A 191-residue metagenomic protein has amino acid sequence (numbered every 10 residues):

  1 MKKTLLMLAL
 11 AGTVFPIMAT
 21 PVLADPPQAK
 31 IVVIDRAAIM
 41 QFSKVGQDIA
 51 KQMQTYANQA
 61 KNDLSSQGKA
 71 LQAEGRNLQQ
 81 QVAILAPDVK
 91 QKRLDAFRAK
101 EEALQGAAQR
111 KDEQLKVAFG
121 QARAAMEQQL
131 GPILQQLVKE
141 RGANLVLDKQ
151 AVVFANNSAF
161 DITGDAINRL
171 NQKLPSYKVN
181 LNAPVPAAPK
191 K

Functional and structural regions predicted by a protein language model:
M1-A9: Bacterial N-terminal signal peptides that target proteins for export
T13-V22: C-terminal segment of classical bacterial N-terminal signal peptides
D25-V153, S176-K191: Amphipathic alpha-helical segments
N156: Conserved phosphate/pyrophosphate-binding and hydrolysis machinery centered on Walker-type P-loop NTPases, extending
T163: Short beta-strand-centered segments that line the small-molecule binding cleft or hinge of alpha/beta clamshell
